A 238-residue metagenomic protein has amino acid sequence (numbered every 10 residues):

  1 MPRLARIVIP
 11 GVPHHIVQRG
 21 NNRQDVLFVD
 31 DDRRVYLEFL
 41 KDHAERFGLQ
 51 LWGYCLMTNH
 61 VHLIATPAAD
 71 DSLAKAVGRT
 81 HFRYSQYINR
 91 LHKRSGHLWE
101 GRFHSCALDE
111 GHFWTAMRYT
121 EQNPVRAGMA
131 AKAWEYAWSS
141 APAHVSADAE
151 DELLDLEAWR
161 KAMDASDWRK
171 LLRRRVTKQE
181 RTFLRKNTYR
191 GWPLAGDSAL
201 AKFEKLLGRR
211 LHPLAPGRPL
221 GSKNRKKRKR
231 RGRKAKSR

Functional and structural regions predicted by a protein language model:
M1-M57, T66-R238: Short Pro-Cys-Gly-centered "Cys-loop" motif that presents a nucleophilic cysteine in a tight turn
H62-I64: N-terminal functional module of multi-domain proteins
